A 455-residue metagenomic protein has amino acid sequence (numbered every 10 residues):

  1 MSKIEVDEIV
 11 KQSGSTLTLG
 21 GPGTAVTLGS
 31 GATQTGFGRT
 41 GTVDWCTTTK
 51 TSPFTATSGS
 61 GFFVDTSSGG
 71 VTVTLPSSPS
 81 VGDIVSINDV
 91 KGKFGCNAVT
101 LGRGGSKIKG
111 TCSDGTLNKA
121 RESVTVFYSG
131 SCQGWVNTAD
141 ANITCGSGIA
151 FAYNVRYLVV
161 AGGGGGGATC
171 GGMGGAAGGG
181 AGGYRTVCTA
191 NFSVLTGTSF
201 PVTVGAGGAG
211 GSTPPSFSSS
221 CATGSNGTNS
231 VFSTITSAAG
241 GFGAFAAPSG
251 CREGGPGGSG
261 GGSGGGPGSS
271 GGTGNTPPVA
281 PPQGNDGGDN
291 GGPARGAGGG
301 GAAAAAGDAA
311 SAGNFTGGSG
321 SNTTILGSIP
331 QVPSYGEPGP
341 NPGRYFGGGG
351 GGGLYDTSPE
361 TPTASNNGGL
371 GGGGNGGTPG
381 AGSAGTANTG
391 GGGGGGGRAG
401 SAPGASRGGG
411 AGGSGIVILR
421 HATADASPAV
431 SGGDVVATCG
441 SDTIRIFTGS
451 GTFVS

Functional and structural regions predicted by a protein language model:
M1-T16, V43: Short, intrinsically disordered N-terminal pre-domain segments
K3-I4, L17, V26, V85 (+3 more regions): Solenoid scaffold repeats with emphasis on beta-solenoid/beta-helix
V6, K11, L19-G21, L28 (+9 more regions): Extracellular beta-strand solenoids
E8, S13, G21, S30 (+9 more regions): Residues on the solvent-exposed faces and adjacent turns of beta-rich solenoids used to engage binding targets
G23-R39, G69-T74, G95-T100, T125-S147 (+3 more regions): Short, surface-exposed terminal/edge motifs of secreted or surface/virion proteins that either
G31-G102: Exposed extracellular interaction/assembly regions and N-terminal maturation sites
G36, S147-S455: Low-complexity, glycine/proline-biased repetitive segments and flexible coils/loops
G59-T66, S80-G92, G102, S113-F127 (+5 more regions): Short hydrophobic/aromatic-rich beta-strand motifs
